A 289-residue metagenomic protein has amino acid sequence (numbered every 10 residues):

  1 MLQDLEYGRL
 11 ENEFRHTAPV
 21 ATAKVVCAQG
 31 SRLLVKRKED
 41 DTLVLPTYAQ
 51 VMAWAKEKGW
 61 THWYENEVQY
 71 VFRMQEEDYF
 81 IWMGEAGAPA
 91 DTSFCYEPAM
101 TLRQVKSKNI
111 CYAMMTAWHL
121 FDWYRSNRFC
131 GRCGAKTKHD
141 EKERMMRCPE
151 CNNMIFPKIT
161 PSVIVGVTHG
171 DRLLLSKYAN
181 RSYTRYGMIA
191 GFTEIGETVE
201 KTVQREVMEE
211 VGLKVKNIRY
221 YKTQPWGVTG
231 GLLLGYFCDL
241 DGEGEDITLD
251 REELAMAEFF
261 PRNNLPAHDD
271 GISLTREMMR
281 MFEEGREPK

Functional and structural regions predicted by a protein language model:
M1-N127, S182-Y186, D250-K289: Nudix hydrolase/Nudix homology domain
M114-V165: Acidic, metal-coordinating catalytic segment for phosphate/diphosphate chemistry, firing primarily on the Nudix
K138-E141, G212-K222: Short, well-structured beta-strand/strand-turn elements
M145-M188, F192, K214-V215, R219 (+1 more regions): N-terminal strand-loop-strand
V163, L232-L234, A255: Change "...and in nucleic-acid phosphodiester-cleaving endonucleases..." to "...and in nucleic-acid processing enzymes
I189, V203, V207: Hydrophobic alpha-helical positions that pack around
I195-T198: Short pre-active-site segment immediately N-terminal to the catalytic Zn-binding motif
Q224-T248: Active-site-adjacent beta-strand/loop module that shapes the phosphate/pyrophosphate-binding cleft
